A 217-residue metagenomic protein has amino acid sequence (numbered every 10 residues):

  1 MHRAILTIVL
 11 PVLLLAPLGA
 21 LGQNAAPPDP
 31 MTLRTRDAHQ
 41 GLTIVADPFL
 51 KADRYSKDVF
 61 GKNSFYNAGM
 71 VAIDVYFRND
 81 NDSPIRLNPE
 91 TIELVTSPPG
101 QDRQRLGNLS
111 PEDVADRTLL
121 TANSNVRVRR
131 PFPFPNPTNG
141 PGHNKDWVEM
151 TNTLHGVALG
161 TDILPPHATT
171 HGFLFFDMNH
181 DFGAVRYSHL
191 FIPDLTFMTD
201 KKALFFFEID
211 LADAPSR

Functional and structural regions predicted by a protein language model:
M1-A4: Positively charged n-region of N-terminal signal peptides that target proteins for export
T7-P17: Bacterial N-terminal signal peptides
G22-R217: Conserved functional micro-motifs across diverse proteins
